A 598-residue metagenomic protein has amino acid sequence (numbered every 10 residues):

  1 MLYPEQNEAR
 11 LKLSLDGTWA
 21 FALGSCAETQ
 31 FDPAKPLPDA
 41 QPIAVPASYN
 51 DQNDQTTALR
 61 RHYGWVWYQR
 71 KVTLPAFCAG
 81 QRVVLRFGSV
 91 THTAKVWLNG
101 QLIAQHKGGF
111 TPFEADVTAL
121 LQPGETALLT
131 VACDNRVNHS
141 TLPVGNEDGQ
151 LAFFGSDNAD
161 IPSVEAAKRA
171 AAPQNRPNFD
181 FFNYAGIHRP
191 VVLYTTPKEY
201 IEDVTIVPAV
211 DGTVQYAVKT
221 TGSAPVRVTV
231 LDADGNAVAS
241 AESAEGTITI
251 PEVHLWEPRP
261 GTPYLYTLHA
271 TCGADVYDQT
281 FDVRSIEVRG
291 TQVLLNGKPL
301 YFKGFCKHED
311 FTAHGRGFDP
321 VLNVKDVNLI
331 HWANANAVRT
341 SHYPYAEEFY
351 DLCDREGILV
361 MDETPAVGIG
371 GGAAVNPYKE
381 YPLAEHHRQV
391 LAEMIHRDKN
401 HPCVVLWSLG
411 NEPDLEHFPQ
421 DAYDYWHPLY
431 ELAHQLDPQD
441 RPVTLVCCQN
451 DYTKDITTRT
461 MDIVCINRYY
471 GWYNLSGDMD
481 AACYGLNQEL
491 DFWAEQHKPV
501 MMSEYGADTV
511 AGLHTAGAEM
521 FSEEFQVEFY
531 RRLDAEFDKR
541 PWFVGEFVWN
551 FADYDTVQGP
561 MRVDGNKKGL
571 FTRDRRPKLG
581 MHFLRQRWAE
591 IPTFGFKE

Functional and structural regions predicted by a protein language model:
M1-E347, L352, E356-V360, V390 (+8 more regions): Secreted/periplasmic carbohydrate-active enzymes, especially glycoside hydrolases
N7-D16, F21-F31, A172, F179-G186 (+6 more regions): Substrate-binding clefts and catalytic carboxylate motifs of secreted carbohydrate-active enzymes
T91, N135-V137, E287, H308-E309 (+5 more regions): Feature marks short, surface-exposed loop/turn motifs that line or immediately flank catalytic pockets and channel
Q105-H106, G357-T364, D462-R468: Short hydrophobic/aromatic-enriched beta-strand-loop microsegments
G109, D180, H308-V321, L329 (+6 more regions): The substrate-binding groove and active-site-proximal loops of carbohydrate-active enzymes, especially glycoside
D134-R136, Y343, P365, G410-D414 (+5 more regions): Catalytic metal-binding/acid-base residues of hydrolase active sites
G145-N146, L352-E356, V375-E380, A384-H387 (+3 more regions): Short low-complexity, flexible loop/linker segments enriched in glycine and/or proline with clustered acidic
G357-L359, P365, D440-P442, P499: Proline-centered loop/turn at the N-terminus of a beta-strand
